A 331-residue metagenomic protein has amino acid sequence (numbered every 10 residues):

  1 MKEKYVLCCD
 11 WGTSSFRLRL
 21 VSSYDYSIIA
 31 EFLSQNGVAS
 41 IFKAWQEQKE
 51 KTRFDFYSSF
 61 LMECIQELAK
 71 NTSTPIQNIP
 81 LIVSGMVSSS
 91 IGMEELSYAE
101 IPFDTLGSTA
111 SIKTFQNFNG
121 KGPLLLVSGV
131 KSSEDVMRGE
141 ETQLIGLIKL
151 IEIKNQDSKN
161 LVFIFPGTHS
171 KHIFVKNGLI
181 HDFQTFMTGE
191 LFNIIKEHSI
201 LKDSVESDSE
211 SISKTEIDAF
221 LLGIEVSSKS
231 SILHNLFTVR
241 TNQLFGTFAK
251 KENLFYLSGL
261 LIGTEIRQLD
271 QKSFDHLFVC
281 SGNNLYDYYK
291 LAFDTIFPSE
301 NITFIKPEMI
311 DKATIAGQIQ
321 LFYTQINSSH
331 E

Functional and structural regions predicted by a protein language model:
V6-C8, T13-T52, F304: Short glycine-rich, Thr/Ser-proximal phosphate-binding strand/loop in the N-terminal lobe of ATP-dependent enzymes
S15, F274-F293, D311: Glycine-rich phosphate-binding loops at beta-strand->alpha-helix junctions
E31-N78, M309-A313: N-terminal phosphate-binding loop and adjacent alpha-helix
G37-K49, V130-S158, V162, P166 (+1 more regions): Glycine-rich phosphate-binding loop plus the immediately following alpha-helix
Q66-I112, L125-E134, N177: Short beta-strand-loop/turn "lid" adjacent to the catalytic site in phosphate-handling enzymes
P75-V87, G167, I262, F274-N283: Short glycine-rich phosphate-binding loop at a beta-alpha junction
E225-R267: Adenine-nucleotide phosphate-binding core of ATP-dependent small-molecule kinases
L260, F304-E331: Glycine-rich phosphate-binding/hydrolytic loop that grips phosphoryl groups
